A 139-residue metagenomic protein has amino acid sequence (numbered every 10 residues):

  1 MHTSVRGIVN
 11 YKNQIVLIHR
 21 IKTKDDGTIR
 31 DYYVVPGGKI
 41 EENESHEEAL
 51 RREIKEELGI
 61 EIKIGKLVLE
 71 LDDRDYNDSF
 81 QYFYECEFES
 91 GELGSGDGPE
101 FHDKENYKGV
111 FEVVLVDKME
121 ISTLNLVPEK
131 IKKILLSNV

Functional and structural regions predicted by a protein language model:
M1-L17: Conserved N-terminal beta-strand and adjoining loop/helix that marks the start of the Nudix/MutT-like hydrolase domain
H2, N10, R30, V35 (+2 more regions): Short connector loops at helix/strand junctions that flank enzyme active sites, especially segments positioning acidic
Q14-E56: Conserved Nudix-box catalytic region and its N-terminal flanking loop in Nudix hydrolases and closely related
R51, V68-D72: Internal catalytic or translocation cores that form aromatic/hydrophobic pockets or channels for amphipathic metabolites
E61-L69: A short coil-to-beta-strand element that immediately follows conserved catalytic motifs
D73-E100, V114-E120, K132-L136: Active-site-adjacent beta-strand/loop module that shapes the phosphate/pyrophosphate-binding cleft
D103-V114: Short, cationic low-complexity segments
